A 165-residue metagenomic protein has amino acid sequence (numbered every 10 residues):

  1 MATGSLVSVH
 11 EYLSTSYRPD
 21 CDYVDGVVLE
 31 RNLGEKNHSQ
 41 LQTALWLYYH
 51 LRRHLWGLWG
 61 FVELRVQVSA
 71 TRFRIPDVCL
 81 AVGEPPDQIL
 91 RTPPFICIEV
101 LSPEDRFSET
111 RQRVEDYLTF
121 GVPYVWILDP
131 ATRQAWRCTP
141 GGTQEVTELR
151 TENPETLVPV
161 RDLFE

Functional and structural regions predicted by a protein language model:
M1-E165: Gly/Pro/Ser/Thr-rich low-complexity, intrinsically disordered segments predominantly at protein N-termini
